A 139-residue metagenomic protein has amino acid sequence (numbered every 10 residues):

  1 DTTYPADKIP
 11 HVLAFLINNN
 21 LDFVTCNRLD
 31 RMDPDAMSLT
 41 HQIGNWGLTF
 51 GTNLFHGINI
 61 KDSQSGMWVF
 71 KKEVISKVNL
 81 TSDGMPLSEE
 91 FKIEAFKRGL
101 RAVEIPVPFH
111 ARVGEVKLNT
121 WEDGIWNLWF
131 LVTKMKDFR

Functional and structural regions predicted by a protein language model:
D1-T3: The conserved acidic donor/metal-binding loop of glycosyltransferases
A6-M85, A111-L128, V132: Acceptor/aglycone-binding surface of glycosyltransferases and processive sugar-polymer synthases
I58-N59, L80-D83, K92-H110: Catalytic donor-sugar/metal-binding loop of nucleotide-sugar-dependent glycosyltransferases
G66, F91-K92: Short, hydrophobic alpha-helical packing/hinge segments within bilobed ligand-binding/sensory domains
S88: Short-chain dehydrogenase/reductase
F138-R139: A charged, well-structured terminal subsegment
